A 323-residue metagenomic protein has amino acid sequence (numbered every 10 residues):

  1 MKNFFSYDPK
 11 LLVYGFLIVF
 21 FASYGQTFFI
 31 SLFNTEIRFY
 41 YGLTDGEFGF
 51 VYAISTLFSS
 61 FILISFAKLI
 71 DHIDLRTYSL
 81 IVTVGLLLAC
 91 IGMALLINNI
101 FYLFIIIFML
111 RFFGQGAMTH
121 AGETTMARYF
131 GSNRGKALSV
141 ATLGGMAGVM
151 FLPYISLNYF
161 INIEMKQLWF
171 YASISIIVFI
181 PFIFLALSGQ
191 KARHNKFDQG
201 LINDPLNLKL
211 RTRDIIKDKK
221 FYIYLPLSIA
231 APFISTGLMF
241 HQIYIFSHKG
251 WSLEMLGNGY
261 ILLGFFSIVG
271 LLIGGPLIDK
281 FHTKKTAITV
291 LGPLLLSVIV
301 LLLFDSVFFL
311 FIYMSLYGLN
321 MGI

Functional and structural regions predicted by a protein language model:
F20, F101-A117, I229, F309-I323: Hydrophobic core of transmembrane alpha-helices in multi-pass small-molecule transporters, especially MFS/SLC-type
Q26, I30-I37, D218-G274: Extracytoplasmic gate region of multi-pass secondary transporters
I62-L75, G270-H282: Helix-to-loop junctions at the C-terminal end of transmembrane segments in multipass secondary transporters
V84-N98, P293-D305: C-terminal ends and interior cores of transmembrane alpha-helices in multi-pass membrane transporters/permeases
I107-L143: Cytoplasmic helix-loop-helix junction between adjacent transmembrane helices in 12-TM secondary transporters
S132, V140-A192: Helix-loop-helix hairpin linking two adjacent transmembrane segments in secondary transporters
S188-L210: Flexible cytoplasmic inter-helical loops of multi-pass small-molecule transporters
L263-F266, G270-I323: C-terminal transmembrane helical hairpin of 12-TM major facilitator-type secondary transporters
